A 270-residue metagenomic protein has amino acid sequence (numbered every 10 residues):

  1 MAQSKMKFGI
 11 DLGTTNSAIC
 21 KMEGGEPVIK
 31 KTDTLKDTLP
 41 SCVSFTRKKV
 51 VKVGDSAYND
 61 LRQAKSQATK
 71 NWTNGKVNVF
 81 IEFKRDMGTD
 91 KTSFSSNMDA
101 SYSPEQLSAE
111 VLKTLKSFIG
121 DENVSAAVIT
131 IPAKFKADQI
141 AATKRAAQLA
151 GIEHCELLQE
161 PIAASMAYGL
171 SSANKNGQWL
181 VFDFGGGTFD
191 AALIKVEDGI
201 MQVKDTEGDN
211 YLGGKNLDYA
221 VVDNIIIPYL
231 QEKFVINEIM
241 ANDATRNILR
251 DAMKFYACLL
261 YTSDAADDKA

Functional and structural regions predicted by a protein language model:
M1-K84, A100-S101, G120-S263: Oxyanion-binding/catalytic loops of NTP- or PPi-dependent enzymes
K84, K113-K116, K269: A general lysine-centric signal
M87-K91: Short, basic/glycine-rich phosphate-binding loops at helix/coil junctions that contact nucleotide phosphates
F94-S117: Adenine-nucleotide phosphate-binding core of ATP-dependent small-molecule kinases
D264-A270: A short, hydrophobic C-terminal helix/tail in secreted or cell-surface proteins
